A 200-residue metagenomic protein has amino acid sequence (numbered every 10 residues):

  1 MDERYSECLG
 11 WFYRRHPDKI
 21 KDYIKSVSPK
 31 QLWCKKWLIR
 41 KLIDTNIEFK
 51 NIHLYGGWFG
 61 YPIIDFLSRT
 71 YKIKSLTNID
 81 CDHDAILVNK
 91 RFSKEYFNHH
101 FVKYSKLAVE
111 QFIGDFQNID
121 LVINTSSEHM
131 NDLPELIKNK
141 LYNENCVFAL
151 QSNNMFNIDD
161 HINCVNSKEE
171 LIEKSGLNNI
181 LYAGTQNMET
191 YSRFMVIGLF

Functional and structural regions predicted by a protein language model:
M1-I47: S-adenosyl-L-methionine
K30, F59-P62, D82-D84, E110-F112 (+2 more regions): Short acidic, S/G/P-rich loop/turn micro-motifs used as interaction or catalytic elements
I47-G60: Conserved class I S-adenosyl-L-methionine
F59-K72: Conserved SAM-binding loop of SAM-dependent methyltransferases across substrates and taxa, primarily the Class I
K74-D80: Conserved SAM-binding motif I beta-strand of class I
C81-L121, T125: S-adenosyl-L-methionine
N131-V196: C-terminal substrate-binding/active-site "lid" region of AdoMet-derived donor-dependent transferases
G198-F200: Short beta-strand-to-coil "C-cap" segments at the C-terminal boundary of structured domains/repeats, marking
